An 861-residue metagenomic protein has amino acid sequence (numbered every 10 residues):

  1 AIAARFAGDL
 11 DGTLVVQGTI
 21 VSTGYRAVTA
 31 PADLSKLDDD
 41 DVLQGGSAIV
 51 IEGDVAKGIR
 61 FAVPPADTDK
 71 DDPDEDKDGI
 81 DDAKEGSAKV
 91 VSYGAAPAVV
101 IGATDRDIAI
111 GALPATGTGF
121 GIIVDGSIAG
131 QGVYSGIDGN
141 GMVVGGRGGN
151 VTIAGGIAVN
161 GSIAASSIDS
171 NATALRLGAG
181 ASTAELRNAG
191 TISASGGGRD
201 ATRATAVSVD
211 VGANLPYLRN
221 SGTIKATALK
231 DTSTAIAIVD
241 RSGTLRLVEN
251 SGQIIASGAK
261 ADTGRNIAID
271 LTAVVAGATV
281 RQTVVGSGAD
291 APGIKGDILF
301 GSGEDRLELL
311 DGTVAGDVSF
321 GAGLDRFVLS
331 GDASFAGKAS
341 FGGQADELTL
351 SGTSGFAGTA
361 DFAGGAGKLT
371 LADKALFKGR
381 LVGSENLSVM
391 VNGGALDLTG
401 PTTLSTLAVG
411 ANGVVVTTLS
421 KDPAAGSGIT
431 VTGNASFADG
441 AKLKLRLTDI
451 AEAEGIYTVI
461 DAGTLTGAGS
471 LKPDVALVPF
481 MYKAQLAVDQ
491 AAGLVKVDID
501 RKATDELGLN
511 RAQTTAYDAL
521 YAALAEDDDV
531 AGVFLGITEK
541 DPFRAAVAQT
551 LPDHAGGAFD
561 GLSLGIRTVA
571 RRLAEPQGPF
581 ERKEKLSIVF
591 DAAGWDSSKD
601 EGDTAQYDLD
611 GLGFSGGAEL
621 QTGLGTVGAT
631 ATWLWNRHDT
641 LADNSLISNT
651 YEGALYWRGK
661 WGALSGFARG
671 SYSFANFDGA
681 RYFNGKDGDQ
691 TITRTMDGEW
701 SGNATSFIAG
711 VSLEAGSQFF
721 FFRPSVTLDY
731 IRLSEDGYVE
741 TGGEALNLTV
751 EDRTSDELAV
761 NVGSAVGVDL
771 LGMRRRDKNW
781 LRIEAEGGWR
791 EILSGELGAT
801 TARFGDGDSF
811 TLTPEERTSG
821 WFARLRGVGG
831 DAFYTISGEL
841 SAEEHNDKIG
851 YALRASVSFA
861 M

Functional and structural regions predicted by a protein language model:
A1-D9, T29-A66, D81-P114, V133-R147 (+11 more regions): Extracellular beta-strand/beta-solenoid scaffold signature
G24-R26, G132, G196-G198, A228-K230 (+16 more regions): Gram-negative outer-membrane beta-barrel proteins
G145, V530-Q718, F722, E815 (+1 more regions): Outer membrane beta-barrel translocator domains of Type V secretion systems
G180, N214, V274-A276, I294 (+9 more regions): Conserved consensus positions within extracellular tandem repeat modules
F341, D346-G352, A360-T458: Extracellular beta-strand/loop-rich repeat segments of large surface/secreted proteins
T406, A411-E526, V530-T538: Extracellular, surface-exposed repeat/solenoid domains
A631, R637-I647, A675-S706, I731-N761 (+2 more regions): Extracellular/periplasm-exposed beta-strand and loop segments of Gram-negative cell-envelope proteins, dominated by
A654-R658, V750-M861: Outer membrane beta-barrel transmembrane domains
